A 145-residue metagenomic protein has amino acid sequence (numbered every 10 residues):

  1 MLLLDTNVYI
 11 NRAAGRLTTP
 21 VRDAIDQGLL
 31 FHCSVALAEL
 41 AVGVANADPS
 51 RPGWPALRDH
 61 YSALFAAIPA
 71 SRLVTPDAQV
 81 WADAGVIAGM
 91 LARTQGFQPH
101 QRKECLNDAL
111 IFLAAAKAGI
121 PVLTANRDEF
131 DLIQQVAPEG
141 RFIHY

Functional and structural regions predicted by a protein language model:
M1-A63: Short, well-structured N-terminal submotif of metal-dependent ribonuclease cores
A24-Q27, I68, A115-K117: Flexible, charged surface loops at secondary-structure boundaries
L30, L73-V74, F142: Conserved beta-strand scaffold positions in the cores of enzyme catalytic domains, especially in NTP/NDP-utilizing
E39, D83, L132: Phosphate- and divalent-cation-binding pockets in alpha/beta enzyme and binding domains that engage nucleotide-derived
V42-V44, S71-P121, A125: Active-site neighborhoods of divalent-metal-dependent phosphate/nucleic-acid chemistry enzymes
A47-P52, L91-A92, G140-I143: Short, hinge-like loop/turn segments at secondary-structure boundaries
L64-S71: Helix-adjacent hinge/juxtasegments
F112-Y145: Acidic, PIN/NYN-like endoribonuclease modules and their adjacent C-terminal/linker elements
